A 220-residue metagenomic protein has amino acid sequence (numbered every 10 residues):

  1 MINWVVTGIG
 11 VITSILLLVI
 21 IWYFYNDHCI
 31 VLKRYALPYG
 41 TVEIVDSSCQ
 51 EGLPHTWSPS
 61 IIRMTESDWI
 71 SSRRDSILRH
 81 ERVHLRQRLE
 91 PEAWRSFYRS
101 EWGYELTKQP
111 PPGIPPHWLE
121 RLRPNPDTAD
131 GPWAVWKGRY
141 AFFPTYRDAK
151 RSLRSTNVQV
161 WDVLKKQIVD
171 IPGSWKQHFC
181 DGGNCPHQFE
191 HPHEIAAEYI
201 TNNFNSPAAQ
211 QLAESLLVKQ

Functional and structural regions predicted by a protein language model:
M1-S14: N-terminal Sec-pathway targeting helices
I15-W22: Hydrophobic alpha-helical membrane-insertion segments, chiefly the h-region of N-terminal signal peptides
Y25-R63: Auxiliary, metal-adjacent structural segments of Zn-dependent hydrolase domains
V45-E51, W94-T107: Acidic helix-start/capping segments at beta-turn-to-alpha-helix junctions
S48, E66-D68, V83, Q87: Short, flexible loop/turn elements at secondary-structure junctions
R63-L78: Short pre-active-site segment immediately N-terminal to the catalytic Zn-binding motif
R82-Y98: Catalytic Zn2+-binding segment of zinc metalloproteases
R99-S215, Q220: Metalloprotease/metallohydrolase-associated module, dominated by Zn2+-dependent proteases
